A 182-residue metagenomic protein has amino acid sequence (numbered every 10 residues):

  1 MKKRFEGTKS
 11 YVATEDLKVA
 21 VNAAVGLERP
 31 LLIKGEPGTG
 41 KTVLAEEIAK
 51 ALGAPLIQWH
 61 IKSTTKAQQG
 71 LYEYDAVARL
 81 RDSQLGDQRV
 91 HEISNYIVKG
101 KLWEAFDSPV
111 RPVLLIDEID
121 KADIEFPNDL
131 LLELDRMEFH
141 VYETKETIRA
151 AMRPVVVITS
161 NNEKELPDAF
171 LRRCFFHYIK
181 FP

Functional and structural regions predicted by a protein language model:
M1-K18: Dynamic helix-loop-helix/coil hinge segments at AAA+ ATPase domain boundaries and subdomain interfaces
A13-E15, N22-E28, E36, A105-P109: Phosphate-binding P-loop
L31-V77: Walker A/P-loop
A54-Q58, P167-P182: A short helix-turn-beta junction within AAA+ P-loop NTPase domains corresponding to the substrate/partner-engaging
L71-P109: Short glycine-rich substrate-engagement loop in P-loop NTPases that contacts/grips substrate
Y96-I97, W103-R111, V141-T159: AAA+/SF3 P-loop NTPase mechanochemical coupling elements
G100-K101, F106-L134, E165-P167: Conserved AAA+/SF3 P-loop NTPase catalytic/coupling segment centered on the Walker-B
I119, R136-M152, E163-A169: Conserved Walker
